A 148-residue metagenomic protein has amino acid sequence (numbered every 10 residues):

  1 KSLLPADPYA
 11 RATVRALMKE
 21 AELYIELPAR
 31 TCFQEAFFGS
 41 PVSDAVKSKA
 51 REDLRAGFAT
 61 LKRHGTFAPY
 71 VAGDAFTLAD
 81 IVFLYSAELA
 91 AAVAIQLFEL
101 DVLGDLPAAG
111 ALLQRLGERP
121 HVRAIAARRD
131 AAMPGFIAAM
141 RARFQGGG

Functional and structural regions predicted by a protein language model:
K1-F58, A68-P69, R141-F144: GST-like domain detector, emphasizing the conserved glutathione-binding G-site in the N-terminal thioredoxin-like
K1-S2, A68, A91-L97, R123-A124: Substrate-binding/catalytic groove segments of enzymes that remodel or degrade extracellular structural polymers
V14, L61, D80, L116-R119: Residue-level signal for nonpolar/aromatic packing positions in well-ordered secondary structure
E20-Y24, V93, R119: Phosphate/oxyanion-binding loops and surfaces in catalytic or ligand/nucleic-acid-binding neighborhoods
A29, V71-Q96, L100, G104-G110 (+1 more regions): GST superfamily/GST-like fold recognition
L61-G73: Hydrophobic alpha-helical bundle segments that form small-molecule/ligand-binding pockets
G65, Q114-M133: Charged/polar, low-hydrophobicity segments characteristic of intrinsically disordered regions and flexible loops
R128-G148: Acidic/histidine-enriched, glycine/proline-rich intrinsically disordered or flexible terminal extensions
